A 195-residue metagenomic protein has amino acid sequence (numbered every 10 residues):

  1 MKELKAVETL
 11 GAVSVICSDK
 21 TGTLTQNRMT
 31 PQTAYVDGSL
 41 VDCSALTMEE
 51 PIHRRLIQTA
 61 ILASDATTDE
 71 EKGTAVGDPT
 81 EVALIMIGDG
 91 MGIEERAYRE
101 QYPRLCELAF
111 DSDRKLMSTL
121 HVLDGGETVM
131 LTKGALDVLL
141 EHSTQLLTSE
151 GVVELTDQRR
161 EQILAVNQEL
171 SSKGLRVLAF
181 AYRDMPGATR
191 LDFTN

Functional and structural regions predicted by a protein language model:
M1-N195: Conserved cytosolic headpiece of P-type ATPases
